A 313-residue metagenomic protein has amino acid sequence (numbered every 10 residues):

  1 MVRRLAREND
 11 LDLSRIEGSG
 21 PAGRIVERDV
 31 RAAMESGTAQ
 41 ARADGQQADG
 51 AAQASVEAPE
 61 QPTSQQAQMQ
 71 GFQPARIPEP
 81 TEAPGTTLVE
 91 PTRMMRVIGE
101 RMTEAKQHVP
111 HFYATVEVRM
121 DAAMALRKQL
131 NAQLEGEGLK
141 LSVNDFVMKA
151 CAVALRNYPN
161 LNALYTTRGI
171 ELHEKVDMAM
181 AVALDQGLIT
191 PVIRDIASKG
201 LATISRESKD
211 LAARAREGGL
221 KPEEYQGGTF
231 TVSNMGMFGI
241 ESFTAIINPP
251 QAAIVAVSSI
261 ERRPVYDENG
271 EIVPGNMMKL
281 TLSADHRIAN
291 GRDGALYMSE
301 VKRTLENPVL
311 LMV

Functional and structural regions predicted by a protein language model:
L5, N9-D12, R24, D29 (+1 more regions): C-terminal catalytic/motor cores of large multi-domain enzyme assemblies
R15: Short beta-strand "acidic-cap" motif of Rossmann-like dinucleotide-binding folds
G18-S19: Catalytic-site-adjacent helices and loops of nucleotide signaling machinery
A33-M34: Periplasmic polypeptide-binding modules associated with outer-membrane biogenesis and secretion
